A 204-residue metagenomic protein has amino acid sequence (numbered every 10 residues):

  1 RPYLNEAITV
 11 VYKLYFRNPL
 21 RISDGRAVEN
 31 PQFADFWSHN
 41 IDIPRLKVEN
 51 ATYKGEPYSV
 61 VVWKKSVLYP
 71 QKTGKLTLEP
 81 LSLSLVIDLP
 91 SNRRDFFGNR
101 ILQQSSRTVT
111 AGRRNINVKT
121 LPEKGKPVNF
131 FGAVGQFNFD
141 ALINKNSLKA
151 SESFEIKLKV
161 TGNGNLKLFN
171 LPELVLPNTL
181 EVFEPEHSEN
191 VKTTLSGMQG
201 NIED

Functional and structural regions predicted by a protein language model:
R1-D204: Surface-exposed interaction/ligand-binding surfaces
